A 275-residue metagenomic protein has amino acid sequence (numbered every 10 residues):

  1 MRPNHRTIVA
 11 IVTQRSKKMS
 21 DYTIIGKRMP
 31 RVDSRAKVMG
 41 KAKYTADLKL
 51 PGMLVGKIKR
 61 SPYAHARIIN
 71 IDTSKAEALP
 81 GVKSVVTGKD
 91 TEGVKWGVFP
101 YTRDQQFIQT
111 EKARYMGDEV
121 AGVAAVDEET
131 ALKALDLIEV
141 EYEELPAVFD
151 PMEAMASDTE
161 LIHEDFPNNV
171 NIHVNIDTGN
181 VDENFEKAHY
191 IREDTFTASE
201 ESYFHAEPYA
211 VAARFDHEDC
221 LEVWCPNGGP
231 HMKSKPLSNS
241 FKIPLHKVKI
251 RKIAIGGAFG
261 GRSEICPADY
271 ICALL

Functional and structural regions predicted by a protein language model:
N4-H5: Intrinsic-disorder-associated, low-complexity terminal segments enriched in Asp/Asn/His/Tyr and depleted of Lys/Arg
I8-I11, N180: Detector for intrinsically disordered, low-structure N-terminal pre-sequences
A10-N171, I191, A268: Flexible, low-hydrophobicity surface segments
V32-D33, D47-G52, I108-Q109, E186-H189 (+2 more regions): Short amphipathic alpha-helical segments, especially helix-boundary/capping motifs
A46-D47, T110-A113, V181-D182, E200-Y203 (+2 more regions): A generic local secondary-structure boundary/capping motif
I58-V86, G122-E141, V211-I253, A258-L275: Alpha-helical support elements that line or immediately flank enzyme active sites and cofactor-binding pockets
E92, E160-F241: Helix-loop-helix junctions that connect adjacent transmembrane helices in secondary transporters/permeases, recognized
